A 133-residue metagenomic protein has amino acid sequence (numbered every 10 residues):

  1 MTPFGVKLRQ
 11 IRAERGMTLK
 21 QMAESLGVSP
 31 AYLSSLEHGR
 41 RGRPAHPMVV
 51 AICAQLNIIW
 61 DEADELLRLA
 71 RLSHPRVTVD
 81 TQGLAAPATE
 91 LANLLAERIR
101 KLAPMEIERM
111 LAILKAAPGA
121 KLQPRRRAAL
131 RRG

Functional and structural regions predicted by a protein language model:
M1-E14, E108-R109: A short, Lys/Arg-rich alpha-helix, primarily the initiator
L8, M22-A23, L33-L36: Conserved hydrophobic/aromatic packing and binding residues within compact polymer-binding modules
R12, A23, C53: The alpha-helix within a helix-turn-helix
G27-R43, A51: Recognition helix of helix-turn-helix/homeodomain-like DNA-binding domains that insert into the DNA major groove
H46-E65, R71-L72: DNA major-groove recognition helix of helix-turn-helix/homeodomain DNA-binding modules
D64-E97: Short, charged recognition helix plus adjacent turn of helix-turn-helix-like nucleic-acid-binding domains
A86-G133: C-terminal regulatory/oligomerization modules of transcriptional regulators
